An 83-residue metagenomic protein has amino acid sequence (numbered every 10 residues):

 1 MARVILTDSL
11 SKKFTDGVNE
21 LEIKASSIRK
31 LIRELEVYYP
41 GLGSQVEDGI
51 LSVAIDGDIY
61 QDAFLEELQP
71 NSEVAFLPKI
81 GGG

Functional and structural regions predicted by a protein language model:
M1-G82: Ubiquitin-like/PB1-type beta-grasp interaction modules and other compact soluble beta-rich domains
